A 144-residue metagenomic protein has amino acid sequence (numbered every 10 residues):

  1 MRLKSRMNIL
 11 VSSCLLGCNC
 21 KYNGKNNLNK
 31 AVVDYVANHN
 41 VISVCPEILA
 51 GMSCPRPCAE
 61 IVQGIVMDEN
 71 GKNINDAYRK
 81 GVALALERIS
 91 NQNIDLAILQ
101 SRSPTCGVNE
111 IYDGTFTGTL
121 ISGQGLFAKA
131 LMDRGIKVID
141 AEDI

Functional and structural regions predicted by a protein language model:
M1-L3, L28-V41, G81-L96: Short amphipathic alpha-helices and their capping/turn segments at secondary-structure boundaries
K4, N19, L49, A59-I61 (+2 more regions): Divalent-metal-activated hydrolytic enzyme cores
N8, D95-I98: Structural motif
N8-N29: N-terminal beta1-alpha1 ligand-phosphate binding loop
C14, Q100-S103, D143: Short, well-ordered beta-to-alpha junction loops that form the rim of enzyme active sites and present histidine/acidic
G17, A50-M52, P104-G107: Short, active-site-adjacent cap segments at secondary-structure transitions
N27-D68: Short, surface-exposed acidic-centric catalytic microdomains
Q100-I111, T115: Internal, conserved structured core segments that host functional sites
